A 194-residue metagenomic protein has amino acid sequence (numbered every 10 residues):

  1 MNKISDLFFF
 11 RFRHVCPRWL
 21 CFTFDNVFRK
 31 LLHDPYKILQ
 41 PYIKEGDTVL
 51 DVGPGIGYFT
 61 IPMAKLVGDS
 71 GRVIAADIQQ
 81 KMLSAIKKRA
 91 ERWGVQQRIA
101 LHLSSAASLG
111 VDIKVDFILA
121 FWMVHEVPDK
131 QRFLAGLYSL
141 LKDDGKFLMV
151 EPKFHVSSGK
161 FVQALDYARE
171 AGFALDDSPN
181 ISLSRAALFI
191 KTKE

Functional and structural regions predicted by a protein language model:
H14-L31: Class I SAM-dependent methyltransferase Rossmann-like catalytic core, especially the SAM/SAH-binding loop
R29-E45: Conserved alpha-helix/loop element of class I SAM-dependent methyltransferases that forms part of the SAM/SAH-binding
L50, I56, I61-S108: Class I SAM-dependent methyltransferase SAM/SAH-binding core
A107-I118: A short acidic, Gly/Pro-enriched loop at the edge of an enzyme's catalytic core that lines a small-molecule cofactor
D116-P128: A short SAM/SAH-binding and catalytic strip from SAM-dependent methyltransferases
Q131-D143: A short glycine-rich, Lys/Arg-flanked "PGG" loop and its adjoining helix->strand segment in the class I
D144-E151: Conserved beta-strand signature within the Rossmann-like core of class I S-adenosyl-L-methionine
A171-G172, N180-E194: Core SAM-dependent methyltransferase catalytic element
